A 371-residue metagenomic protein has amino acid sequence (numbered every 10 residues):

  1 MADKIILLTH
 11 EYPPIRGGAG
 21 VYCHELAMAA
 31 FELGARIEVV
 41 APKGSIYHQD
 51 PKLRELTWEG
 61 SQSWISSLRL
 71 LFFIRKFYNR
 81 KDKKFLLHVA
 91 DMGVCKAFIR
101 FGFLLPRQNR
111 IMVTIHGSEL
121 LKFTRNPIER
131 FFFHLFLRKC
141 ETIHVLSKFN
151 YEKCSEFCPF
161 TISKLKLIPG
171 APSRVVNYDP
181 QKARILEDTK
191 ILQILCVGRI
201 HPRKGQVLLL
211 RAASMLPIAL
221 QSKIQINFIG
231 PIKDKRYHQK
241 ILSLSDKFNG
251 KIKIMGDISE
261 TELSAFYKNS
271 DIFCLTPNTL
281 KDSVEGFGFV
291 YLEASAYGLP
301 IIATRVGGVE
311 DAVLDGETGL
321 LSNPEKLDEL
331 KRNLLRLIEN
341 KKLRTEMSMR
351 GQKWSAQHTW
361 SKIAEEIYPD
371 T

Functional and structural regions predicted by a protein language model:
A41-S45, V197, Q225-Q239: Glycosyltransferase donor-sugar binding loop
V89-C95, I115: Short His-centered aromatic/hydrophobic patch
E119, N150, I168-Y178: Short beta-strand->alpha-helix junction loop in the catalytic core of nucleotide-activated group-transfer enzymes
H144, L186-K204, L210-S214, N227: Conserved donor-binding/catalytic core segment of Leloir-type glycosyltransferases
G230, H238-T261: Nucleotide-activated donor-binding/catalytic signature segment of Leloir-type glycosyltransferases, i.e., the conserved
K268-S283, L299: Acidic donor-binding loop of glycosyltransferase active sites
Y291-A296, P300-A303, V313: Short hydrophobic beta-strand element within catalytic cores of glycosyltransferases and related nucleotide-activated
L314-G316, L320-L327, R336-K342: Conserved acidic donor-binding segment of nucleotide-sugar-dependent glycosyltransferases
